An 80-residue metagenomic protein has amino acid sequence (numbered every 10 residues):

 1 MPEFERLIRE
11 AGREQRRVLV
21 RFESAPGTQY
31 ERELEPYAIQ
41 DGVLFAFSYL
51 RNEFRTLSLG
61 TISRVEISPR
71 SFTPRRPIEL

Functional and structural regions predicted by a protein language model:
M1-L80: Short glycine- and basic-residue-enriched patches
